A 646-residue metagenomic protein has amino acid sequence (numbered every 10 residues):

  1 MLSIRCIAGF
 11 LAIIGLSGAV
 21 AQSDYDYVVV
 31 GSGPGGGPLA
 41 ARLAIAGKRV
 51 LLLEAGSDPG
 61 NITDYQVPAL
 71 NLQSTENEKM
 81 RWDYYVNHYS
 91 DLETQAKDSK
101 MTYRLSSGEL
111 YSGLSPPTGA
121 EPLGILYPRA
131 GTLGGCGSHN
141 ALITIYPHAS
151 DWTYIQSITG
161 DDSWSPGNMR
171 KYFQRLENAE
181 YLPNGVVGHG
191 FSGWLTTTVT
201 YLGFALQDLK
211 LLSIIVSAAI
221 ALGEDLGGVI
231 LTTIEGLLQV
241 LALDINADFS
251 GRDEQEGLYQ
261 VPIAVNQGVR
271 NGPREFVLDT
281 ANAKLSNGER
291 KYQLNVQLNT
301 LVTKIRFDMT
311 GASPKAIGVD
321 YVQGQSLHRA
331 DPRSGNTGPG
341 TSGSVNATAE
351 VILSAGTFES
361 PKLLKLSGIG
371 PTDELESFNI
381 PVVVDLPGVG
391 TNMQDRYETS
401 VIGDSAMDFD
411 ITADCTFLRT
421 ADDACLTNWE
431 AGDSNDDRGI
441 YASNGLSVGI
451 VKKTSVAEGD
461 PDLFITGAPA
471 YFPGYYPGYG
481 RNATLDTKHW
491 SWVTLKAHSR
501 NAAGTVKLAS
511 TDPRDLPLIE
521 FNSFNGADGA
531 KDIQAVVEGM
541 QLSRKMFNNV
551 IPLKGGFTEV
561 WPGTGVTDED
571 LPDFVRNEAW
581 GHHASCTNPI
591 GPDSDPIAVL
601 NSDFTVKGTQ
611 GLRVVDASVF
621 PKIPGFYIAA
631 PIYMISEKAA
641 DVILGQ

Functional and structural regions predicted by a protein language model:
L2-N71, T75, G124-P128, T132-L133 (+1 more regions): Structural core of flavin- and non-heme-iron oxidoreductases, emphasizing the beta-strand/alpha-helix scaffold
L72-P117: Core domains of carbohydrate- and sulfate-ester-processing enzymes
S112, T118-G119, L123, S354: Loop-to-transmembrane boundary segments
